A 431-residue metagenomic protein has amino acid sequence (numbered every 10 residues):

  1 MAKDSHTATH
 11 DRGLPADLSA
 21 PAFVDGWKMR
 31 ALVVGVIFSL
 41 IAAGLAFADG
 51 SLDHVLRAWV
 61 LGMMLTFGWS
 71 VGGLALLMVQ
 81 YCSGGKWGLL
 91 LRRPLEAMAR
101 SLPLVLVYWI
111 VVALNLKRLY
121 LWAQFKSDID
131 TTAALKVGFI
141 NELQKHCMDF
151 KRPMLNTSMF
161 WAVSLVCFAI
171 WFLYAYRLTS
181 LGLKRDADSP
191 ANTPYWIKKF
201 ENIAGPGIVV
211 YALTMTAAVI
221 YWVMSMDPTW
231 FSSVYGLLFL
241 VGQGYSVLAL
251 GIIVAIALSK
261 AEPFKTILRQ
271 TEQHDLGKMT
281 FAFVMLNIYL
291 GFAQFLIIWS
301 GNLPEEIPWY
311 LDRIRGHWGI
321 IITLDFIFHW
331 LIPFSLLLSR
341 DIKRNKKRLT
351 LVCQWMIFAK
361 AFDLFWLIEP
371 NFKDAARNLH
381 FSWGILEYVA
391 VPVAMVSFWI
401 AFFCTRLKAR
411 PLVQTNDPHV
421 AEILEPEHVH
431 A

Functional and structural regions predicted by a protein language model:
A2-S70, L155, E422-A431: N-terminal regions that are enriched for targeting/export leaders and immediately downstream pro/stem segments
K3, D53-L56, M63-A187, G207: Transmembrane-helix bundle segments that line or gate the permeation/cavity pathway in multi-pass membrane proteins
K3-T7, F139-C147, F328-P333, S339-A431: TerminUS-proximal long segments
A22-L45, T132-K136, F150-D325, I342 (+1 more regions): Long, contiguous internal "core" modules enriched in hydrophobic/ aromatic residues
F47-V55, V60, V79-R92, L119-L121 (+7 more regions): Juxtamembrane/interface segments at transmembrane-helix termini
L56-G62, L91-R93, P228-L240, L311 (+1 more regions): Non-cytosolic membrane-interface motifs at loop->transmembrane helix junctions
S70-L77, L106-V111, S164-Y176, V241-I256 (+2 more regions): Hydrophobic cores of alpha-helical transmembrane segments in multi-pass inner/ER membrane proteins, independent
R100-L119, A282-G291, L351-A359: Hydrophobic alpha-helical membrane-insertion segments
